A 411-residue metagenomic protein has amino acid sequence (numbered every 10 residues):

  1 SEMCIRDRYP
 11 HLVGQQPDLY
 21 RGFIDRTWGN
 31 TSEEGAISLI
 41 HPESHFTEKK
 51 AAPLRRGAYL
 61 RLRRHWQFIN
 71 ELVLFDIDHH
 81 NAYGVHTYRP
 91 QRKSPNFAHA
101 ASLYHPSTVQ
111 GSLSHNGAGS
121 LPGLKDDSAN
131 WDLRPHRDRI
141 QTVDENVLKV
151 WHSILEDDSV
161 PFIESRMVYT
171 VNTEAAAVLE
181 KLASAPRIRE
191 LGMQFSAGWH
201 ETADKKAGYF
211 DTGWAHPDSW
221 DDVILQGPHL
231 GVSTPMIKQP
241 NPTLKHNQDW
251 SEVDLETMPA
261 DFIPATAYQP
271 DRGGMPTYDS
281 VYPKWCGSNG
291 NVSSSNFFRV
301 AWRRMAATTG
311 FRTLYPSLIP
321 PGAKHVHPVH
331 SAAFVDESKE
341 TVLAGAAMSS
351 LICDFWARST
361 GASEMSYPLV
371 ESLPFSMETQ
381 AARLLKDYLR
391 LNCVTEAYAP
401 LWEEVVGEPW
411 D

Functional and structural regions predicted by a protein language model:
S1-E2, R6-D411: S-adenosyl-L-methionine
